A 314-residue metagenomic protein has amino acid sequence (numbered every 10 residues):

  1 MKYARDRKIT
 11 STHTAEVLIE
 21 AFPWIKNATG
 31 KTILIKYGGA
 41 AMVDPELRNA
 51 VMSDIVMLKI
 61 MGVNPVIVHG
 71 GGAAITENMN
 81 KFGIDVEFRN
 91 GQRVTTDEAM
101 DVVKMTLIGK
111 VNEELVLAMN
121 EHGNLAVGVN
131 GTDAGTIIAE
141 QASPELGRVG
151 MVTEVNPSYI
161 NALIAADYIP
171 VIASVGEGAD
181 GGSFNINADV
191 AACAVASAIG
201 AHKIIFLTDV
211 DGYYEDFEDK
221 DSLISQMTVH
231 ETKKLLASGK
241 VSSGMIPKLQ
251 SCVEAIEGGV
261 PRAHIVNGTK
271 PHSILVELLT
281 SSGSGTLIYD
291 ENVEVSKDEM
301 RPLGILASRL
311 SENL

Functional and structural regions predicted by a protein language model:
M1-T269, V276, S282, E291-L314: Nucleotide/pyrophosphate-binding catalytic subdomain
